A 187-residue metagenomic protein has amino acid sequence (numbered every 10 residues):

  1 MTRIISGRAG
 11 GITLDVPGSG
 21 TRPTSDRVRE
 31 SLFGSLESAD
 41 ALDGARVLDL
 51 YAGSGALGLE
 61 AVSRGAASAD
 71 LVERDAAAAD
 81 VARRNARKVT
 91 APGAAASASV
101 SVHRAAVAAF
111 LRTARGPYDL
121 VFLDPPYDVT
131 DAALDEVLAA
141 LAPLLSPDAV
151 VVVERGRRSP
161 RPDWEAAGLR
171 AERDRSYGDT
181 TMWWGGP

Functional and structural regions predicted by a protein language model:
M1-P187: Class I S-adenosyl-L-methionine-dependent methyltransferase catalytic core
